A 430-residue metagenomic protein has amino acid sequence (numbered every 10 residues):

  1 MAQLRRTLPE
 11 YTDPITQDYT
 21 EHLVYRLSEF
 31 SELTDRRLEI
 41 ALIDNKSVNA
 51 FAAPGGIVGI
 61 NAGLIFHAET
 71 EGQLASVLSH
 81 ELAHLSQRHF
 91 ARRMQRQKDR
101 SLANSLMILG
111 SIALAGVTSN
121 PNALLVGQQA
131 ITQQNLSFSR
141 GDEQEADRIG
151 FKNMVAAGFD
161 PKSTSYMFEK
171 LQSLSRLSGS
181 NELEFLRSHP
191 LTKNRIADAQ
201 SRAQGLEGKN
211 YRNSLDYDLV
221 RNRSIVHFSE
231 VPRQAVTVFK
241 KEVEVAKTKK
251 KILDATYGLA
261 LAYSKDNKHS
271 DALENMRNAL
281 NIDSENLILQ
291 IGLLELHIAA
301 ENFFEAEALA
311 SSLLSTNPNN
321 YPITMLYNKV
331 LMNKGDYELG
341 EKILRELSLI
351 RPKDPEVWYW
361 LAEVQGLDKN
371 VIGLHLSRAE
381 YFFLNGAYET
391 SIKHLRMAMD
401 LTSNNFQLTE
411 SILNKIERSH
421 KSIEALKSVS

Functional and structural regions predicted by a protein language model:
M1-F51, L174-S180, T237, L253 (+8 more regions): Hydrophobic or amphipathic, alpha-helical segments that drive membrane association/targeting
E10-T12, T132-S311, T316-N319, I343 (+3 more regions): Extracytoplasmic and endomembrane cell-envelope/extracellular-matrix remodeling and assembly machinery
R36, M94-D99, P121-A123, G158-F168: Acidic/histidine metal-binding catalytic segments
I60, S76-H84, R88, A146: Active-site recognition of the HExxH zinc-binding catalytic motif
A62-S76, L136-G141: Short pre-active-site segment immediately N-terminal to the catalytic Zn-binding motif
G72, L82-D99: Catalytic Zn2+-binding segment of zinc metalloproteases
L102-T118, N122-Q134: Membrane-active amphipathic alpha-helices enriched in small hydrophobic residues
